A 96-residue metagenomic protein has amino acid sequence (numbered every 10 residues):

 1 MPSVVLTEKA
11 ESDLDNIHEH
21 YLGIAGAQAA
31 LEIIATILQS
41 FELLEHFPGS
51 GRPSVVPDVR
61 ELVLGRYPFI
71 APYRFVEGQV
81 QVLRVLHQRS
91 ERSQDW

Functional and structural regions predicted by a protein language model:
M1-S3, E8, Q79, W96: Small, basic N-terminal interaction modules of short regulatory proteins
S3-V59: Basic, Lys/Arg-enriched alpha-helical interface segments
H46-G78: Basic/aromatic recognition patch in beta-strand/loop cores that engages polyanionic ligands
Y67-I70, R74-W96: Enriched for short, Lys/Arg-rich terminal
